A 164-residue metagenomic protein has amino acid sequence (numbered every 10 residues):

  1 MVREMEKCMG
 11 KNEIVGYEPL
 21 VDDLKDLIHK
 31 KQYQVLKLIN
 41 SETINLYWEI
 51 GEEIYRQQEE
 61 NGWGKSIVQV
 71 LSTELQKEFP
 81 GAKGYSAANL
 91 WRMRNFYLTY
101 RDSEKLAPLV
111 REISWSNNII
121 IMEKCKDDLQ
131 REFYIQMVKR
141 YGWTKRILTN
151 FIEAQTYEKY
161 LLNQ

Functional and structural regions predicted by a protein language model:
M1-Q164: Basic, low-complexity intrinsically disordered segments
